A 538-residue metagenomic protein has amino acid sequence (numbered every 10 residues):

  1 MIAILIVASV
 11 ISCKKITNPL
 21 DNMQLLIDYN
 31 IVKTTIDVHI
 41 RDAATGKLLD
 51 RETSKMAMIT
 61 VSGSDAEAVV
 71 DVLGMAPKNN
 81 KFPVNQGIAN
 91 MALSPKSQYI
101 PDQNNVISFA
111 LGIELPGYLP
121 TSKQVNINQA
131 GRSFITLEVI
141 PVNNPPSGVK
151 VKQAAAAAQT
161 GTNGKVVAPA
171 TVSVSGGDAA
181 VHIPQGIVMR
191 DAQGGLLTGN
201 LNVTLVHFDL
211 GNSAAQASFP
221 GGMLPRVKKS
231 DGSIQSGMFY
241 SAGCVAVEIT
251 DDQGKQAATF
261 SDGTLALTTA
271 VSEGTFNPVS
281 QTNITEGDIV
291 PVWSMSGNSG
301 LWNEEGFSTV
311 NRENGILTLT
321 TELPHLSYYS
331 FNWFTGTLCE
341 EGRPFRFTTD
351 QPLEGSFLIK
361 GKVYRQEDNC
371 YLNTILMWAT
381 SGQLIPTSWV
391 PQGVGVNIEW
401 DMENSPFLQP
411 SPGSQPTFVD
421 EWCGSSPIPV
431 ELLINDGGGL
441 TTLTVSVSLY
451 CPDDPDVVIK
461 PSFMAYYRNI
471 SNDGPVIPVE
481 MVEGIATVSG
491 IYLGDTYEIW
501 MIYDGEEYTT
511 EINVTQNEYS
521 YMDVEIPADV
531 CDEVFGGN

Functional and structural regions predicted by a protein language model:
M1-A3: Sec-dependent signal peptide recognition, specifically the positively charged N-region followed immediately by
S9-S12: C-terminal motif of bacterial Sec signal peptides marking the signal peptidase cleavage site
P19-D37, R41-T53, D65-P95, Y99 (+14 more regions): Proteolytic cleavage junctions
R51, G287, G393, I491-G494: Beta-strand-connecting loops/turns
N90-G117, Q383-P410, L493-G505: A short, solvent-exposed beta-strand micro-motif common in secreted/extracellular proteins
A179-L265: Long, contiguous ectodomains of secretory-pathway proteins
S218, G222, V482-T487: Acidic/polar low-complexity interaction segments
S462-V482, L493-T496: Extended, amphipathic alpha-helical scaffolds
